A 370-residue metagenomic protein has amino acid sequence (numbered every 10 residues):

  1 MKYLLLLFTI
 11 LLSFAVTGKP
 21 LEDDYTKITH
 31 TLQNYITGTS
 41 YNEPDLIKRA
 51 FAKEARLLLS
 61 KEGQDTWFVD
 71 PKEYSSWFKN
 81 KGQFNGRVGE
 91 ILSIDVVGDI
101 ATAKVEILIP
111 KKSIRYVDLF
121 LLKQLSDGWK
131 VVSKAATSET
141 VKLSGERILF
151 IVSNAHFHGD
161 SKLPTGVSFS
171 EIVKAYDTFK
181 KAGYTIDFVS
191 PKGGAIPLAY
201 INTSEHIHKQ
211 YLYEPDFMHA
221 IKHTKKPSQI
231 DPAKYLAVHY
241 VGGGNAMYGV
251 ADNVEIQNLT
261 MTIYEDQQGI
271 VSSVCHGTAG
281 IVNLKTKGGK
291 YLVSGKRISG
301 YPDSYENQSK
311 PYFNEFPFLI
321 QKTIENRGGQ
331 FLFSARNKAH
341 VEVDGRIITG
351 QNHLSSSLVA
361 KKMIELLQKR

Functional and structural regions predicted by a protein language model:
M1-E22: Bacterial Sec-dependent N-terminal signal peptides
V16-D45, R49, K53, T140-K142: Short, low-complexity N-terminal intrinsically disordered segments enriched in polar/charged residues
L32, I36-E43, F51-A55, F78 (+9 more regions): Sec/Tat-exported extracytoplasmic proteins
Y35, I47, A55, A103 (+2 more regions): Hydrophobic pocket/interface hotspot
S40-N80, L163-P164, F169-P191: N-terminal, post-signal-peptide region of Sec/Tat-exported proteins
K61, W67-R115: Surface-exposed, charged secondary-structure patches
R115-V141: Short beta-strand edge/turn micro-motifs at domain boundaries
K142-Q268, A279-R370: Extended, subdomain-level signal for the structured scaffold at the beginning of enzyme domains
